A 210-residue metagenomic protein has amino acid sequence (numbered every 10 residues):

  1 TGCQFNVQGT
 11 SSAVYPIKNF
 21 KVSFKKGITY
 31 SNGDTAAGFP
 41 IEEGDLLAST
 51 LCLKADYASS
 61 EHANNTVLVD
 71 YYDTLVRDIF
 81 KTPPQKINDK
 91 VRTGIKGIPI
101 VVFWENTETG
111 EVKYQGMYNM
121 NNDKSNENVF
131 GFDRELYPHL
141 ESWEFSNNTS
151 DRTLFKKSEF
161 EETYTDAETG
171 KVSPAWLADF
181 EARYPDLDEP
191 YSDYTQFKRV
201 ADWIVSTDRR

Functional and structural regions predicted by a protein language model:
T1-V67: Conserved NTP-binding catalytic cores of kinases and kinase-like/nucleotidyltransferase enzymes across multiple kinase
V7-G9, G97, G116: Glycine-centered flexibility motif
P16-K18, I98, Q115: Residues at beta-strand starts and edge strands
N19-K21, V101, Y118: Beta-strand secondary-structure signal
K26-T29, G38-A58, T74-I79, T93-I95 (+1 more regions): Internal "kinase-insert"/substrate-recognition segments embedded within catalytic cores of ATP-dependent enzymes
D56-E105: A conserved helix-loop-beta module that forms one wall/lid of the active-site cleft in ATP-utilizing catalytic domains
